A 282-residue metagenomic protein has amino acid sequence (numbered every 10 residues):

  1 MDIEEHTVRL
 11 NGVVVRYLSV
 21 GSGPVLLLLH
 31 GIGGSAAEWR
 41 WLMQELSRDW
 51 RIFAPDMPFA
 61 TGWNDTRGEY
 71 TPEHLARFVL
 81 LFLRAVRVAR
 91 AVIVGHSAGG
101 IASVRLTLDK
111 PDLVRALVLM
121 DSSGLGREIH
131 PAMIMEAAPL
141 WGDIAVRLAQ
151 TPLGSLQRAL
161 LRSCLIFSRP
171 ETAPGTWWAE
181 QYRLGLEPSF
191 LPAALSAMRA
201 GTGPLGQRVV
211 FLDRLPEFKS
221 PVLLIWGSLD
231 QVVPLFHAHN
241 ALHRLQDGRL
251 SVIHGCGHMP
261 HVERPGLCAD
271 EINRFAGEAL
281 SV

Functional and structural regions predicted by a protein language model:
M1-L26, R48-W50, V88-A89, G154 (+1 more regions): Alpha/beta-hydrolase fold catalytic core
L10-N11, L18, F53-A98, H130 (+1 more regions): Active-site loop/oxyanion-hole signature of alpha/beta-hydrolase fold enzymes
V13-G62: Conserved HGGG/HGGXW glycine-rich cap/lid loop of the alpha/beta-hydrolase fold
L108, L117-Q150: Flexible "cap/lid" loop of the alpha/beta hydrolase fold
T151-P216: Conserved alpha/beta-hydrolase catalytic His-Asp/Glu region
L205, L229-V233: Acidic catalytic loop of the alpha/beta-hydrolase fold
F218, L224-W226: Short beta-strand/loop motif that positions the catalytic acidic residue of the alpha/beta-hydrolase fold
G248-V282: Catalytic active-site module of serine/aspartate enzymes centered on a nucleophile-bearing elbow/loop
